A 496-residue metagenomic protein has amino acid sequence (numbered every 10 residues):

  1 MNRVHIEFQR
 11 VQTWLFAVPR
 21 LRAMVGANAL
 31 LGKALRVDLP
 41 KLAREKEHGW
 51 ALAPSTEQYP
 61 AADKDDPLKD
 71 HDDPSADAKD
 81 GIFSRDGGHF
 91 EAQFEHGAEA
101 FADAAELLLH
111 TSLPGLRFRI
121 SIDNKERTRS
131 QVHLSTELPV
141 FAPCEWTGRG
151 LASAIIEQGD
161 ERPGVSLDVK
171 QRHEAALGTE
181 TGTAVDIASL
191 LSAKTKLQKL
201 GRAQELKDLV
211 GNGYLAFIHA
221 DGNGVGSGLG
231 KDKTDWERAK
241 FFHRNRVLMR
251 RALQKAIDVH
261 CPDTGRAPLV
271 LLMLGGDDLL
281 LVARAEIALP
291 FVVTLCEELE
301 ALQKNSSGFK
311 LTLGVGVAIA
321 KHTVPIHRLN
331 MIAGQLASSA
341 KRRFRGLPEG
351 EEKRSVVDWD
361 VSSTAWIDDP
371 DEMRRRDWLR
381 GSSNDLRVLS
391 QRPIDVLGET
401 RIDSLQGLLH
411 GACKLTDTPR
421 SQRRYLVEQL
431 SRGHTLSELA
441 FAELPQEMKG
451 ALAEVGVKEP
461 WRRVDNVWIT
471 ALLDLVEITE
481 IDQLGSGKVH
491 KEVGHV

Functional and structural regions predicted by a protein language model:
M1-V496: Regulatory and interdomain segments flanking nucleotide-handling catalytic cores in signaling/defense enzymes
